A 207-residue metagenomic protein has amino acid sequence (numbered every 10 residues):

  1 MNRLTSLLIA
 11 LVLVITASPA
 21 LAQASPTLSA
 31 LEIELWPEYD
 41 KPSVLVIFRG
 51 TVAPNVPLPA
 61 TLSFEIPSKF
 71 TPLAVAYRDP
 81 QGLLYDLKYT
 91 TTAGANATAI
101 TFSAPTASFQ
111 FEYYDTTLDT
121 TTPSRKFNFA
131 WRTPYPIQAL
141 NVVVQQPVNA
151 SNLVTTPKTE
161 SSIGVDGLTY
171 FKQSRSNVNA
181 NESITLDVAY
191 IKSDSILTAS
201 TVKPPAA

Functional and structural regions predicted by a protein language model:
M1-N2: N-terminal secretory signal peptides that target proteins for export/translocation
S6-T16: Bacterial N-terminal signal peptides
P19-A207: Lumenal/extracellular ectodomains and adaptor appendage modules of the eukaryotic vesicle/secretory system
